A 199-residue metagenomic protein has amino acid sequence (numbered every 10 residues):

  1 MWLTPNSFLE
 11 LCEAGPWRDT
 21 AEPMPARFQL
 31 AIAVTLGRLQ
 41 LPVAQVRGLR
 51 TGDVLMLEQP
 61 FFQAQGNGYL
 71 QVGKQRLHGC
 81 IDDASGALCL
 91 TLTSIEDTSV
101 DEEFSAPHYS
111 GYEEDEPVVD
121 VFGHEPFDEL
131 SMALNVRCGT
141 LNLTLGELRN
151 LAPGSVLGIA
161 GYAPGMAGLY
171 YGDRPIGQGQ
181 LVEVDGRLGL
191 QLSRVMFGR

Functional and structural regions predicted by a protein language model:
M1-R137, S193: Generalized protein targeting/export and membrane-interface segments
G73, G172-D173: Short strand-turn-strand beta-turns centered on an Asx-Gly dipeptide
Q191-L192, G198-R199: C-terminal soluble domains/tails of integral membrane proteins
